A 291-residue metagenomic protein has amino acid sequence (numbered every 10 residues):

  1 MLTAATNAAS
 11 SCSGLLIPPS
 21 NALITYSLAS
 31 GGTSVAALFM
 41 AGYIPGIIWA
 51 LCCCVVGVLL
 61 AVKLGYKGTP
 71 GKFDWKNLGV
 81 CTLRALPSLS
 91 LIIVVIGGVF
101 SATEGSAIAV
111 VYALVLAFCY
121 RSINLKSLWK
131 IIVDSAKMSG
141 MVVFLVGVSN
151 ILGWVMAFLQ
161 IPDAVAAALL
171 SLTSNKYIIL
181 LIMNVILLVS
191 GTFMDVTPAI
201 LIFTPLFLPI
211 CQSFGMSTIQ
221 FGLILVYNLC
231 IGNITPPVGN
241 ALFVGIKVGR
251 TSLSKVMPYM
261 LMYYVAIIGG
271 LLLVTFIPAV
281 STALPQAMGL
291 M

Functional and structural regions predicted by a protein language model:
M1-M291: Alpha-helical transmembrane segments of multi-pass membrane transport proteins
